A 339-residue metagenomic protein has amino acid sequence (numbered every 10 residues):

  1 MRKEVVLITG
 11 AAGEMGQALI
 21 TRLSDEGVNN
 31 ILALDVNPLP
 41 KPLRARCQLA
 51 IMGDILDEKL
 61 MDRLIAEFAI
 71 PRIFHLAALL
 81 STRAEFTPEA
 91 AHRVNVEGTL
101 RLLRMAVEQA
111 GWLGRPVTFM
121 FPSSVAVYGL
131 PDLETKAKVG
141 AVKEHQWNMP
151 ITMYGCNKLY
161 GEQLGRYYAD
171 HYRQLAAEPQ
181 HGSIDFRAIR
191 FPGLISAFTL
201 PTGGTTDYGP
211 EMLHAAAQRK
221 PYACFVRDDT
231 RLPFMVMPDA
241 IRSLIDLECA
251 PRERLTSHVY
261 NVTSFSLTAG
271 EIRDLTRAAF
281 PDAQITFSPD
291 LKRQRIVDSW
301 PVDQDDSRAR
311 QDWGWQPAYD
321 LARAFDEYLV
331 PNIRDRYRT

Functional and structural regions predicted by a protein language model:
V6-E26: N-terminal Rossmann NAD(P)H-binding glycine-rich loop of SDR-like oxidoreductase domains
A45-D57: Rossmann-fold cofactor-recognition segment
I55-V94: NAD(P)H-binding glycine-rich loop region in Rossmannoid oxidoreductase-like domains and their noncatalytic homologs
A84-E85, H145-M149, A176, R190-G203 (+2 more regions): A conserved pocket-lining segment of Rossmann-fold NAD(P)-dependent short-chain dehydrogenase/reductase
L100-M153: Conserved Rossmann-fold NAD(P)-dependent oxidoreductase catalytic core, especially the SDR/UDP-sugar
L130-L133, M149-F186: Active-site Tyr-X1-5-Lys
L159, G182, I195-P210, M237-P238 (+1 more regions): Glycine/proline-rich active-site loop of Rossmann-fold NAD(P)-dependent oxidoreductases
K220, F225-D228, L232-T339: C-terminal substrate-binding subdomain of Rossmann-fold SDR/epimerase-dehydratase oxidoreductases
